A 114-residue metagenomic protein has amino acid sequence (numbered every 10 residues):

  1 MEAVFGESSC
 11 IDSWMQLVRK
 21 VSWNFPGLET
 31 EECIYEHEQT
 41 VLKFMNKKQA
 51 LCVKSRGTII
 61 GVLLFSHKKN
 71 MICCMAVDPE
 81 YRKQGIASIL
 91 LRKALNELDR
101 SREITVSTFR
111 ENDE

Functional and structural regions predicted by a protein language model:
M1-Q16: A short beta-loop-alpha structural element at the N-terminal edge of CoA-dependent acyl/N-acetyltransferase catalytic
M15-E32: Helix-loop element at the rim of GNAT/NAT acetyltransferase active sites that forms part of the acceptor-substrate
G27-A50: Active-site rim helix/loop that mediates acceptor-substrate recognition in acyltransferases
V41, I72, I104-V106: Generic structural signal for conserved hydrophobic packing positions in ordered secondary structure
C52, G57-S66, M71-A76: Conserved beta-strand in the GNAT
M75-K83, T108-N112: A short, internal acetyl-CoA/4′-phosphopantetheine-binding micro-motif in the GNAT/acyltransferase core
K83-N96: Conserved acetyl-CoA-binding loop-helix of GNAT-fold acetyltransferases
L98-D113: Conserved GNAT acetyl-CoA-binding A-motif
